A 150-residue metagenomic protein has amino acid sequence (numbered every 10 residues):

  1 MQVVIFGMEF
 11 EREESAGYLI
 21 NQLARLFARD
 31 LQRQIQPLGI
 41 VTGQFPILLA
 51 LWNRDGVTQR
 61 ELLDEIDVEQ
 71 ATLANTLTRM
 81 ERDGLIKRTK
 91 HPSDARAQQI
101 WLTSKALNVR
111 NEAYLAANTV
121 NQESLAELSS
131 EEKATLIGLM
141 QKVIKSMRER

Functional and structural regions predicted by a protein language model:
M1-L38, M147: N-terminal leader segment of winged-helix/HTH proteins
L19, L26, D30, P46-L49 (+2 more regions): Pre-recognition alpha-helix immediately N-terminal to the DNA-recognition helix within helix-turn-helix or winged-helix
A24, L49-N53, Y114, Q141: Short, locally clustered residues in the helix-turn-helix/winged-helix DNA-binding domain
A28, T78-K145: Charged, amphipathic alpha-helical coiled-coil/dimerization segments
A50, E65, D83: Residues within the alpha-helical elements of helix-turn-helix
R54-T58: Short capping segments at the starts of secondary-structure elements
E69-T72: Helix-turn-helix DNA-binding motif, specifically the short coil turn and the N-cap/start of the second
